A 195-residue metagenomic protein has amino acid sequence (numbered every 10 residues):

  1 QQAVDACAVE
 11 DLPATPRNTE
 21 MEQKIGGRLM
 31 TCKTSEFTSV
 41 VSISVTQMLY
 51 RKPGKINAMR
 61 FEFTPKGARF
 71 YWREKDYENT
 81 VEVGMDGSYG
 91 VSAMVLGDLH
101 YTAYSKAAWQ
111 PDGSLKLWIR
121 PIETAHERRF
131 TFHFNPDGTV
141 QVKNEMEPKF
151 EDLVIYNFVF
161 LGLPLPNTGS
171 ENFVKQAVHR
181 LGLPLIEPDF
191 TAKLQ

Functional and structural regions predicted by a protein language model:
Q1-T38, M48-P53, E62-K66, Y71-K75 (+4 more regions): Catalytic loop of the DD-peptidase/beta-lactamase superfamily, centered on the K-T-G motif and neighboring
Q2-A3, D86-S88, Y101-T102, K143-Q195: Edge beta-strand at a domain terminus
S35-T46, S88, G113: Short, basic/low-complexity N-terminal boundary segments at the transition from targeting/disordered tails
V41, I56-M59: Mixed-charge, low-complexity intrinsically disordered regions
V45-L49, A93, N157-V159: Signature of exported/secreted
Y50, K55-N57, A103, R128: Residue-level marker for the onset of beta-strands and adjacent loop->beta junctions in well-ordered domains
R60-E62, A108-W109: Short, conserved, surface-exposed binding loops centered on an aromatic residue
Y71-N135: Contiguous, well-ordered beta-strand patches that form the walls/edges of small beta-barrel/beta-sandwich domains
